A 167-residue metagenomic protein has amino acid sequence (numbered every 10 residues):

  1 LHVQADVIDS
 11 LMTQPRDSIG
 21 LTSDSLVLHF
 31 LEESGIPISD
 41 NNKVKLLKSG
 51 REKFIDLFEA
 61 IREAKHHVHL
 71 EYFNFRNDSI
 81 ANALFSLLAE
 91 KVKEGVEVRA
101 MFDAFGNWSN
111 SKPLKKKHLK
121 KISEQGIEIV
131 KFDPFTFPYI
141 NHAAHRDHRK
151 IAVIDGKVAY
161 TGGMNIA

Functional and structural regions predicted by a protein language model:
L1-A167: N-terminal localization/anchoring segments of enzymes in phospholipid and broader phosphate metabolism
